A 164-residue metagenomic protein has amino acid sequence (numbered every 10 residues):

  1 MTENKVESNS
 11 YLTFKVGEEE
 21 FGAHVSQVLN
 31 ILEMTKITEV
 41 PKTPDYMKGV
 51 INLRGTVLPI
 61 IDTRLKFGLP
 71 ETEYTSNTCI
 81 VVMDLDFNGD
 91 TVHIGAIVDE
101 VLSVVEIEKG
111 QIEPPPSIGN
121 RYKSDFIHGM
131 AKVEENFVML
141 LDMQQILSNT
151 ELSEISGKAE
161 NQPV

Functional and structural regions predicted by a protein language model:
M1-V164: An acidic, low-aromatic, low-complexity terminal/linker signal
